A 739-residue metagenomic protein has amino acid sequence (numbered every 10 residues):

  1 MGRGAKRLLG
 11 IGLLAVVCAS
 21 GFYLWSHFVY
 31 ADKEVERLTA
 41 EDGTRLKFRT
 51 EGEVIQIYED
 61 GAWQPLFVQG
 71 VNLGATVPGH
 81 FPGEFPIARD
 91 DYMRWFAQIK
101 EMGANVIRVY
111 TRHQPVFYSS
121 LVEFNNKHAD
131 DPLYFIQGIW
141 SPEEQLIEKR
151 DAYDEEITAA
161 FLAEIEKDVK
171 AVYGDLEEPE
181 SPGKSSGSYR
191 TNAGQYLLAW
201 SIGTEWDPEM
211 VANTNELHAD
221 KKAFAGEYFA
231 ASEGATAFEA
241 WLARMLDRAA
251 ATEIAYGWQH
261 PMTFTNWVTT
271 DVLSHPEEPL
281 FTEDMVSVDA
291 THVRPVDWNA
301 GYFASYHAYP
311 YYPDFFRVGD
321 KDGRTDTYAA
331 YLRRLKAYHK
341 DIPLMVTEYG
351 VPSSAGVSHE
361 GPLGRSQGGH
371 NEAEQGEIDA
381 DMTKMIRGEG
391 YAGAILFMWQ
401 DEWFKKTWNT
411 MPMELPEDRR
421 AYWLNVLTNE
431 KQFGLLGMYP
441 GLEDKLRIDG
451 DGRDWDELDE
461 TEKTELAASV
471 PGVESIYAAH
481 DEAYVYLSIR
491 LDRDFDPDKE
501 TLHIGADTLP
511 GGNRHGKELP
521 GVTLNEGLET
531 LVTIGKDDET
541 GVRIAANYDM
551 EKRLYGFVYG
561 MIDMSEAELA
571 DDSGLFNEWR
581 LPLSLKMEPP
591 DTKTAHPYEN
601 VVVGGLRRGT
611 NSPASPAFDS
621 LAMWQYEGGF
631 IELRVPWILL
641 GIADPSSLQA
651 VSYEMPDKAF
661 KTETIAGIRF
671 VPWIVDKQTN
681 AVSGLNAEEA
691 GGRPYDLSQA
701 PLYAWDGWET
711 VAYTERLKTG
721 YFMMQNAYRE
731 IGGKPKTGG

Functional and structural regions predicted by a protein language model:
D32-N126: Active-site-adjacent substrate/metal-binding segments within catalytic domains of carbohydrate-active enzymes
A88-E166, M245-W258, T263: Aromatic-lined substrate-binding rim segments of carbohydrate-active enzymes
S141-I147, D151-D154, E164-A235, G257-V268: Active-site groove signature of glycoside hydrolases
M262, H275-P362: Glycoside hydrolase catalytic-domain groove-lining segments
V357-G364, G369, E374, M385-K463 (+2 more regions): Aromatic-rich peripheral "rim/lid" segments of glycoside hydrolase catalytic domains that contact and position glycan
G450, Y484-D492, G629-W637: Short, well-ordered beta-strand segments enriched in hydrophobic/aromatic residues
E465-M587, S647, V651-Q678: Surface-exposed, glycine/proline- and aromatic-rich loop segments on solvent-exposed faces across compartments
T508-L531, G641-G739: Acidic/polar low-complexity flexible segments
